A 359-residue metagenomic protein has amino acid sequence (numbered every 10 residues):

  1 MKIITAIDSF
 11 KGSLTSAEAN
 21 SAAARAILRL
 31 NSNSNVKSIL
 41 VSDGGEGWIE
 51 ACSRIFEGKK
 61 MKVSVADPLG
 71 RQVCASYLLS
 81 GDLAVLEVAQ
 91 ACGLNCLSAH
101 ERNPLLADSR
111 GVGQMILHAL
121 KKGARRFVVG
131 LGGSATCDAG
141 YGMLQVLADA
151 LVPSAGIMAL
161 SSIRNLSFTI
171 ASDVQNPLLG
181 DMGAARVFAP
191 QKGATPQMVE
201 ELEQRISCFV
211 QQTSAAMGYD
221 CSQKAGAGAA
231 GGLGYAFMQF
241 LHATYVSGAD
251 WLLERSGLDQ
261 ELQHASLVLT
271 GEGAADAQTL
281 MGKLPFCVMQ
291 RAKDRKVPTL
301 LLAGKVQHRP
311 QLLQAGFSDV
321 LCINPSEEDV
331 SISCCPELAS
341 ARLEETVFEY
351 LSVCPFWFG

Functional and structural regions predicted by a protein language model:
M1-L131, A135-G359: N-terminal loops that bind phosphate or other acidic moieties and the adjacent beta-alpha structural core
